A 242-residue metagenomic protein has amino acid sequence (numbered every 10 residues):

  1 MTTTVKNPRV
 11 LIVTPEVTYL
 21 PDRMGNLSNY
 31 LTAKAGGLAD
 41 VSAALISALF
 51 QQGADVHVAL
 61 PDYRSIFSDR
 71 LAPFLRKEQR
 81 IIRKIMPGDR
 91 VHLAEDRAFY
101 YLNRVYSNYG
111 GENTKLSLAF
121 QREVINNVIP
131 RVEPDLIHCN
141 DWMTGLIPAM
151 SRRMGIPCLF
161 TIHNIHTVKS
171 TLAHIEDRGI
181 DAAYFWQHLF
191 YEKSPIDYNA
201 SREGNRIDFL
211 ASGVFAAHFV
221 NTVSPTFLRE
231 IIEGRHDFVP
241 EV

Functional and structural regions predicted by a protein language model:
M1-V242: Catalytic cores of nucleotide-sugar-dependent glycosyltransferases that transfer UDP/GDP/TDP-activated
